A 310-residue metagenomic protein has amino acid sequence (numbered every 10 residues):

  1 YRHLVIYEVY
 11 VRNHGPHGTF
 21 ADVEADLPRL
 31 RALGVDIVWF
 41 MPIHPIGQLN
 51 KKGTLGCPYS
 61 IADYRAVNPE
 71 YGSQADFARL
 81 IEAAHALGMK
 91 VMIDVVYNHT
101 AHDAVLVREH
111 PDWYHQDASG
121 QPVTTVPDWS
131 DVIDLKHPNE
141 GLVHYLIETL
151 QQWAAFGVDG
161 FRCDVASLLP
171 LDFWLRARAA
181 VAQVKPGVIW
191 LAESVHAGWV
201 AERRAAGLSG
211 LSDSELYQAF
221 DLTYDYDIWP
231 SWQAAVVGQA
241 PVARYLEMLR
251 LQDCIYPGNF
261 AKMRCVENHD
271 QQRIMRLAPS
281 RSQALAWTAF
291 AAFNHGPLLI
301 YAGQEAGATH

Functional and structural regions predicted by a protein language model:
Y1-V5, V11-D36, P42-F156, R176-K185 (+1 more regions): Substrate-binding/active-site clefts of carbohydrate-active enzymes
V5-Y7, V38-F40, V91-I93, F161 (+3 more regions): Hydrophobic faces of well-ordered beta-strands that scaffold small-molecule active sites in alpha/beta enzyme cores
E82, E148, D164-P257, K262 (+3 more regions): Active-site-proximal helices and loops of the catalytic beta/alpha 8
M92, G160-A166, I274-M275: Short catalytic-loop micro-motif centered on adjacent basic/acidic residues
Q272-S280: Short, solvent-exposed helix-loop connector elements
A284-A286: Conserved interdomain hinge at the start of the Helicase C-terminal
T288-A291, H295-T309: Substrate-binding cleft of secreted/luminal carbohydrate-active enzymes
